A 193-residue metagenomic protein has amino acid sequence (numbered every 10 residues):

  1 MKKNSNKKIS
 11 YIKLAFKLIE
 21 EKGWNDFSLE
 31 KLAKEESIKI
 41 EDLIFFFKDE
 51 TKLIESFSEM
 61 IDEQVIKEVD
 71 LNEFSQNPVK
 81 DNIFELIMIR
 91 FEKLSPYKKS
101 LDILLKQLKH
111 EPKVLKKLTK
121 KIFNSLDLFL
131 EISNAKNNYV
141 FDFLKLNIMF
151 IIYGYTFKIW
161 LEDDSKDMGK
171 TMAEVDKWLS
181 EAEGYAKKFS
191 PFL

Functional and structural regions predicted by a protein language model:
M1-N6: N-terminal intrinsically disordered/low-complexity leader segments
S10, L18-S56: Helix-turn-helix
S56, D70-I103: Hydrophobic alpha-helical connector segments
S58-I66, E73, P112: Short, basic, alpha-helical segments at the C-terminal edge of helix-turn-helix-like DNA-binding modules
I103-H110: Short linear capping/connector segments at secondary-structure termini
P112-A135, F143-G154: Amphipathic alpha-helical packing segments from all-alpha helical-bundle domains
E131, E162-L193: C-terminal peripheral helix-coil segments that are non-catalytic and often amphipathic
F141-L161, E174-E181: Hydrophobic alpha-helical segments that form the core of small-molecule binding pockets and/or dimer interfaces
